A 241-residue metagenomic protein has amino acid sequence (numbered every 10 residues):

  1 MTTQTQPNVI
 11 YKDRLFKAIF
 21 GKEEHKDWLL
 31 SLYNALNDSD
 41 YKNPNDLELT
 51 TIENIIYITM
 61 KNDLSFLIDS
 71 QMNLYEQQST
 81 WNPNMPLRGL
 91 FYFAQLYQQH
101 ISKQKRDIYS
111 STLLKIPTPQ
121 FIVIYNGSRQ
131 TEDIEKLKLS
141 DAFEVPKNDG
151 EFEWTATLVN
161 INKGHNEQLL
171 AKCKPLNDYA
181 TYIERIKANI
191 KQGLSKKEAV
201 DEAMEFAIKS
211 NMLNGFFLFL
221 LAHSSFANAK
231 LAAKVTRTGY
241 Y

Functional and structural regions predicted by a protein language model:
M1-L169: Accessory alpha/beta interaction modules
T2-Q4, L67-S79, V159, T181-Y241: Short, charged alpha-helical interaction segments and adjacent helix-coil junctions
G21, N34-D38, K172, N211 (+2 more regions): Glycine-centered secondary-structure boundary/capping sites
Y33, Y179-Y182: Short, Φ-rich (hydrophobic/aromatic) sequence segments
L90, V123, N177-A180, T238-G239: Intrinsically disordered, low-complexity segments enriched in small/polar residues
L170-L176: A cross-taxonomic marker for long C-terminal extensions/tails that follow the last structured domain
